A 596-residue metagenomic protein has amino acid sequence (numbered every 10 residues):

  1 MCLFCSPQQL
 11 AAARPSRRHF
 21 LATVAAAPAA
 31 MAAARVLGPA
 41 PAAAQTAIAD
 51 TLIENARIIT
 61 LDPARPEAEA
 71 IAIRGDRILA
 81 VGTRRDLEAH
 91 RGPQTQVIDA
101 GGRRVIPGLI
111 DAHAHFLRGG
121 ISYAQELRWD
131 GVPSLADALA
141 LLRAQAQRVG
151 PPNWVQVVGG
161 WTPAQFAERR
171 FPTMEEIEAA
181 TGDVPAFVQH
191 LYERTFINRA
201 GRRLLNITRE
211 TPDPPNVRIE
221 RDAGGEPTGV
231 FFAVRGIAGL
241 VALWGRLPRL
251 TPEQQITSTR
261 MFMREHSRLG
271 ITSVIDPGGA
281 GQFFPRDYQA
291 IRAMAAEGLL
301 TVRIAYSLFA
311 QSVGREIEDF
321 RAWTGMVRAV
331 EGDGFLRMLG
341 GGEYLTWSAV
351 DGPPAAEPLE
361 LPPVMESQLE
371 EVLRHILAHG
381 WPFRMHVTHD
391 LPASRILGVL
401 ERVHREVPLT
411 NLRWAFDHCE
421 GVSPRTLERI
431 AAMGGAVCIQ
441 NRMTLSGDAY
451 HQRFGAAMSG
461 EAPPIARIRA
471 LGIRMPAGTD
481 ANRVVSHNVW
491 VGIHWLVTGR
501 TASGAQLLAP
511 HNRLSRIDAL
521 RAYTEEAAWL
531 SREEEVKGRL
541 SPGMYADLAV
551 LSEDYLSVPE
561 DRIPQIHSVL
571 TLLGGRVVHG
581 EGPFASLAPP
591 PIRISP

Functional and structural regions predicted by a protein language model:
M1-H19, A34-R35, A40-P41: N-terminal secretory signal peptides
L3-P7, T23, I48-E54, I59 (+7 more regions): Divalent metal-binding segments
R17-A27: N-terminal export leaders
A296-T301, V330-E331, V403-N411: Short helix-capping segments at alpha-helix termini
M326-D333, I430-A432: Acidic (Asp/Glu)-rich catalytic clusters
D333-T346, G435-M443: Non-cysteine beta-strand/loop elements that form the S-adenosyl-L-methionine
R374-R384, L391-W414, H418-C419, P424-E428 (+5 more regions): His/Asp/Glu-enriched, well-ordered alpha-helical/loop segment that forms or immediately abuts the divalent-metal
